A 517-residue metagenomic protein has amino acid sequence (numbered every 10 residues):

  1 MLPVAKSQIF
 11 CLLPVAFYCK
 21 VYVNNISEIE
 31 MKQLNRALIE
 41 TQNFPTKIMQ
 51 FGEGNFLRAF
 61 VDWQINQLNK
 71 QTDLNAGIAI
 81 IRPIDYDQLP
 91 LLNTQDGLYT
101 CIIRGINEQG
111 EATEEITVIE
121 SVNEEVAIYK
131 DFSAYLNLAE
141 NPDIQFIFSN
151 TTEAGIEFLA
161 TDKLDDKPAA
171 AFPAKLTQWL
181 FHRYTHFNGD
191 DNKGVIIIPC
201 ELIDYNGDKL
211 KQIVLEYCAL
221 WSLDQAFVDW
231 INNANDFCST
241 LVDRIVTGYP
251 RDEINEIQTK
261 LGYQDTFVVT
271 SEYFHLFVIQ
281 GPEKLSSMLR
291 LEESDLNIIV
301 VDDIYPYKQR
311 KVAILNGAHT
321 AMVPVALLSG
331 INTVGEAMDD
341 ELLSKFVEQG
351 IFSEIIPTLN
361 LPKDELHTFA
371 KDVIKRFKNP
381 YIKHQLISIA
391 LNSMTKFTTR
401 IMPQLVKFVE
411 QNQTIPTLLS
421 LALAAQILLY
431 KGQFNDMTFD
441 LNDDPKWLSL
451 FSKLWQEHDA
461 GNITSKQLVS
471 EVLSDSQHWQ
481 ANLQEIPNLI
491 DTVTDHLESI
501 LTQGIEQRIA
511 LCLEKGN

Functional and structural regions predicted by a protein language model:
M1-I29: Short, C-terminally biased terminal segments at protein or domain edges
M31-N517: Substrate/ligand-engaging "lid" and interaction regions
